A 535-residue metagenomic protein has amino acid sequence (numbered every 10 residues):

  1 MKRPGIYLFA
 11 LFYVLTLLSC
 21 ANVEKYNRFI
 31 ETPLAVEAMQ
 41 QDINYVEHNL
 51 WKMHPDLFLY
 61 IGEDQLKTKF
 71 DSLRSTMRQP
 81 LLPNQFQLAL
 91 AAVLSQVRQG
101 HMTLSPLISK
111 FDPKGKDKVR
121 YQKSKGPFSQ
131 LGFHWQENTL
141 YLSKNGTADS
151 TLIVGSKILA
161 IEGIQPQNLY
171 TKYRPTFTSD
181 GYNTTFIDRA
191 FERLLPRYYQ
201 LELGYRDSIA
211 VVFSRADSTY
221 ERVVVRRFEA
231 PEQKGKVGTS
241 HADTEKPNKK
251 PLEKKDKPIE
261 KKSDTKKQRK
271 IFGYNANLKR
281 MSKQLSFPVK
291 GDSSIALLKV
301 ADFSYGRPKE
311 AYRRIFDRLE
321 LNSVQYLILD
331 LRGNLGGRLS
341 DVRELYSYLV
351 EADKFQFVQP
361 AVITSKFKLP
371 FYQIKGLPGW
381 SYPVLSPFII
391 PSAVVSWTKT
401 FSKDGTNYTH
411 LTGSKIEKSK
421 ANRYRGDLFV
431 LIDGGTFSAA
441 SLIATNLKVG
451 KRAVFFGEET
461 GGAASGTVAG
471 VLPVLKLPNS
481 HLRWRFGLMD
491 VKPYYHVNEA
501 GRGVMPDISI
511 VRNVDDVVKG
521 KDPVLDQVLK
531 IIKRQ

Functional and structural regions predicted by a protein language model:
M1-N27, V46: Bacterial Sec-dependent N-terminal signal peptides
C20-L327, L331-A361, A464-L477, R483 (+3 more regions): Flexible, low-complexity junctional segments that flank or bridge functional domains
Q65-L66, F70-T76, P378-G405, S419 (+1 more regions): Extracytoplasmic/peripheral linker and loop segments enriched in polar/acidic and small residues with frequent Thr/Pro
R174-S179, Q325-H410, K448: Glycine- and acidic-residue-enriched helix-capping/beta->alpha junction motif
L203, Y274-K279, F388-G426: Alpha-helix-centered segments that form part of catalytic cores
S323-I328, R423-F429: Short, surface-exposed connector motifs at secondary-structure boundaries
N407-R423, D433-T445, P523-I531: Charge-patterned, long linear interaction tracts outside catalytic cores
D427-S465: Extended C-terminal subregions enriched in glycine
